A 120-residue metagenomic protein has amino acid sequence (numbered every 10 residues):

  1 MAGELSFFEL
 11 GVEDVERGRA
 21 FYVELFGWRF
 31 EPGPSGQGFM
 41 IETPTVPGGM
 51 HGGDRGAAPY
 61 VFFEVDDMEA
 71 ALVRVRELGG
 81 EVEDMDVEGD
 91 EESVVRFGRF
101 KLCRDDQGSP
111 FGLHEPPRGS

Functional and structural regions predicted by a protein language model:
M1-E16, P59-V61, H114-S120: N-terminal beta-strand motif that seeds the catalytic metal site of vicinal oxygen chelate
G3, G56, R96-G98: Loop/turn position at the start of each blade in beta-propeller repeats
F7, G49, L102: Conserved beta-strand positions that form and line the central face of beta-propeller blades
E13, P44-T45, D54, V65-M68 (+2 more regions): Short loop segments at secondary-structure junctions
D14-R29: Amphipathic alpha-helical segments
F26-P59, P110-E115: Conserved short beta-strand elements that form part of the metal-binding/catalytic scaffold of enzyme active sites
R29-P34, D86-E92, R118: Conserved catalytic-core motifs of GNAT/GCN5-like acyltransferases
F63-P110: Vicinal oxygen chelate
